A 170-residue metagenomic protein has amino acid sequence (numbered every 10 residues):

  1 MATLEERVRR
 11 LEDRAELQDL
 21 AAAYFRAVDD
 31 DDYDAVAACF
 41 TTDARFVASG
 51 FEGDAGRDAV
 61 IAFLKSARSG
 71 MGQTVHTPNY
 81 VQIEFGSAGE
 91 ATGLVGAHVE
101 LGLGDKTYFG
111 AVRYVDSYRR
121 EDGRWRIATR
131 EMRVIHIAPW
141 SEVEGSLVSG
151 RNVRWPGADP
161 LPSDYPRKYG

Functional and structural regions predicted by a protein language model:
M1-D30, D34-A38: Short, low-complexity N-terminal intrinsically disordered segments enriched in polar/charged residues
D13-A21, A88, G157, D164-Y169: Binding-site signature for planar aromatic cofactors or substrates
L17, K65, F85-G86, V99 (+3 more regions): A structural signal for the main folded, soluble domain(s) of proteins
V28, F40, A97-V99, E131-V134: Short beta-strand segments enriched in hydrophobic/aromatic residues within well-folded beta-rich domains
Y33-L103: A solvent-exposed, acidic/Ser-Thr-rich amphipathic alpha-helical stretch
H76-P78, F109-V115: Short, surface-exposed coil-to-beta transition loops
E90-T92, R113-L147: Short beta-strand edge/turn micro-motifs at domain boundaries
W140-G170: Acidic/histidine-enriched, glycine/proline-rich intrinsically disordered or flexible terminal extensions
